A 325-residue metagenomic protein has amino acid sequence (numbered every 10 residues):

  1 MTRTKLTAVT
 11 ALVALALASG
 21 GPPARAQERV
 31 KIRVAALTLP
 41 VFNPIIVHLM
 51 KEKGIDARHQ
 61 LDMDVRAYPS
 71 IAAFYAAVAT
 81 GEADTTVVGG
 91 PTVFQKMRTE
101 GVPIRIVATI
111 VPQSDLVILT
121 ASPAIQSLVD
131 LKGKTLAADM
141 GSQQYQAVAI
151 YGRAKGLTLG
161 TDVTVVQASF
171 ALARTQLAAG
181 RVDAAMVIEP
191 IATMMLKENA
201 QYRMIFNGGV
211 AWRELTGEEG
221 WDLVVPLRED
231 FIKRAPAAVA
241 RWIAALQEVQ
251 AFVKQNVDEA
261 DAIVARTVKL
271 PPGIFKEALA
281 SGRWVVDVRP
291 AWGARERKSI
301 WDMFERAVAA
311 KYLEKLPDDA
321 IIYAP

Functional and structural regions predicted by a protein language model:
M1-T10: Bacterial N-terminal signal peptides that target proteins for export
V9-S19: Bacterial N-terminal signal peptides
G21-A26: Sec/Tat signal peptide C-region and signal peptidase I cleavage site
Q27-L159, T164-S169, D183-E189, M204-G208: Short, glycine-/small- and polar/acidic-enriched structural segments that line small-molecule recognition paths
H48, K53-G54, A76, T80 (+13 more regions): Solvent-exposed, polar/charged alpha-helical surfaces in well-ordered, non-transmembrane soluble domains, broadly
R58, G209-E218, V285-R295: Short, solvent-exposed loop/beta-turn-alpha elements that line the ligand-binding surface or hinge of extracytoplasmic
T92, V166, A171-R266: Pocket-lining segment of extracytoplasmic ligand-binding domains
I232-Y312: Secondary-structure end/capping motifs
